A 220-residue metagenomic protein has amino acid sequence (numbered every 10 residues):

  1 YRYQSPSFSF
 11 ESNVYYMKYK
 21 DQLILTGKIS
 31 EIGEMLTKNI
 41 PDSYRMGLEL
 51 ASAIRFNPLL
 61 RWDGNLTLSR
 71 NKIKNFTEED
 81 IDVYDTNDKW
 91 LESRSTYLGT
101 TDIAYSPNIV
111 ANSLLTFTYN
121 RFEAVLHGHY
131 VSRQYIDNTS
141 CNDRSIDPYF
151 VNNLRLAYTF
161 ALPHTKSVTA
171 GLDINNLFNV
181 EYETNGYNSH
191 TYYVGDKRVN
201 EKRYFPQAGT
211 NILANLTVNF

Functional and structural regions predicted by a protein language model:
Y1-N39, Y44-M46: Membrane-embedded beta-barrel scaffold of Gram-negative outer-membrane proteins
Y1-Y3, L48-I54, G64, S113-F117 (+4 more regions): Residues on the lipid-exposed face of transmembrane beta-strands in outer-membrane beta-barrel proteins
Q4-P6, D42-M46, P107-A111, P148-N152 (+2 more regions): Residues that define the transmembrane beta-barrel architecture of outer-membrane proteins
S7-F10, P58-W62, R121-V125, L162-V168: Repeated loop/turn-to-beta-strand initiation elements of outer-membrane beta-barrel proteins
Y15-Y19, K38-N138: Gram-negative outer-membrane beta-barrel transporters
L23-L25, T37, L50, E79 (+1 more regions): Extracellular/periplasmic, surface-exposed regions of secreted and cell-surface proteins
T26-L36, S69, N75-W90, V131-S132 (+2 more regions): Flexible, surface-exposed loop regions and adjacent strand-edge segments of Gram-negative outer-membrane beta-barrel
Y130-I136, Y158-F220: C-terminal beta-signal and adjacent terminal beta-strands/loops of Gram-negative outer-membrane beta-barrel proteins
